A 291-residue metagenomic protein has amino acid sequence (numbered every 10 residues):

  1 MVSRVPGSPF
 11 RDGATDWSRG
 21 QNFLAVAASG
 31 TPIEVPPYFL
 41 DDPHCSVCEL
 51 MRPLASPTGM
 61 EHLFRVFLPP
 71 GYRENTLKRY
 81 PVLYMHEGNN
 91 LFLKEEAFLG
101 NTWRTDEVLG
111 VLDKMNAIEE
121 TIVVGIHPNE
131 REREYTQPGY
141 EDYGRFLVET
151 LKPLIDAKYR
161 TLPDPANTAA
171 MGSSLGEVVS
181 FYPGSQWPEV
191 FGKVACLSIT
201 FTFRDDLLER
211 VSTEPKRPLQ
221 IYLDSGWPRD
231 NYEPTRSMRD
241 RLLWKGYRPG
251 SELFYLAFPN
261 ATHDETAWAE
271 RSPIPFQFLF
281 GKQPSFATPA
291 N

Functional and structural regions predicted by a protein language model:
S3-E49: The feature marks proteins involved in alpha-glucan
S29-L77: N-terminal cap/lid segment of alpha/beta-hydrolase-fold proteins
R65, L77-N90: Short beta-strand element of the alpha/beta-hydrolase
M85-E87, G125, D224: Structural cue for short, hydrophobic secondary-structure segments
N89-E149: Active-site machinery of serine-nucleophile hydrolases
E132-S174: Gly/Ser-rich "nucleophile elbow"/oxyanion-hole loop immediately N-terminal to the catalytic nucleophile in hydrolases
D164-K216: Primarily recognizes the serine-hydrolase "nucleophile elbow" in alpha/beta-hydrolase and SGNH/GDSL folds
D224, P228-N291: C-terminal catalytic histidine-bearing segment of alpha/beta-hydrolase fold enzymes
